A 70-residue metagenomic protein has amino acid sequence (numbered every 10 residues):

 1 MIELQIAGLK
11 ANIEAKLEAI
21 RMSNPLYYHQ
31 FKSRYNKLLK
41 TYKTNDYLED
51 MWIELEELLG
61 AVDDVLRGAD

Functional and structural regions predicted by a protein language model:
M1-H29: N-terminal acidic leader/helix
M1-L4, D64-D70: Short intrinsically disordered terminal tails
S23-D63: Acidic, low-complexity, intrinsically disordered interaction modules
